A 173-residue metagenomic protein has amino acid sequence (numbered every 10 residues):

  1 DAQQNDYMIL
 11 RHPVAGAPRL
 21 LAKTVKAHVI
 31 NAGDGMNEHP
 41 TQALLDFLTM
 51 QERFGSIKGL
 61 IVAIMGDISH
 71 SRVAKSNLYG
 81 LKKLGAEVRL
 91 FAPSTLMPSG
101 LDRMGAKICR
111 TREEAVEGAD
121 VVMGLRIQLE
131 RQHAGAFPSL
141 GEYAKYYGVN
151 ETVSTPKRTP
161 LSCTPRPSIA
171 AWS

Functional and structural regions predicted by a protein language model:
D1-L48, I169-A170: Phosphate/diphosphate ligand-binding glycine-rich loop within oxidoreductases
Q4, T24-K26, L84, D102-G105 (+1 more regions): Short, structured coil segments at secondary-structure junctions
G16-R19, P93-S99, A170-S173: Short, glycine/polar-rich helix-capping loops at beta-to-alpha or helix-loop-helix junctions that flank or form
L21, G80, V153: Hydrophobic/aromatic ligand-binding patch that stacks against planar heteroaromatic rings of cofactors or nucleotides
E52-L125: Glycine-rich phosphate/diphosphate-binding loop of Rossmann-like nucleotide-binding domains
L101-S173: Rossmann-like adenosine-cofactor binding region
